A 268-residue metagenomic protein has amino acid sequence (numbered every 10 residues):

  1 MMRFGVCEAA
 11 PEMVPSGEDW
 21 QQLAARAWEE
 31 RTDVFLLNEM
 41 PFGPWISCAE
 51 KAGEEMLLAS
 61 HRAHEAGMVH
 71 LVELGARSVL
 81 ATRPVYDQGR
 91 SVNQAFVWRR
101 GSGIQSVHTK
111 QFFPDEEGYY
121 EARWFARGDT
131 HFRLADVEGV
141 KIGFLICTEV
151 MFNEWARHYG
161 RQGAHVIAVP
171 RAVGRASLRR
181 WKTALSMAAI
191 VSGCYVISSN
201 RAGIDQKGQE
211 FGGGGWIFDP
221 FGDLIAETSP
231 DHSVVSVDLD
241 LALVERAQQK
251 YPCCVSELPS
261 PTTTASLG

Functional and structural regions predicted by a protein language model:
M1-V6: Extreme N-terminal starter segment of soluble prokaryotic enzymes
E8-V14: Short polar catalytic/cofactor-binding loops
E18-G101, R175-S186, C194: Cys-nucleophile CN-hydrolase/nitrilase-fold catalytic domain and related Cys-dependent amidase chemistry that acts on
D33-V34, V140-I142, V166: Structural motif
A63-S78, M151-V234: CN hydrolase (nitrilase-like) catalytic-core segments centered on the catalytic cysteine and neighboring Lys/Glu
R83, N93-W98, R133, G215-I217 (+1 more regions): Short beta-strand scaffold segments in enzyme catalytic cores
D87-Q162, R175-T183, R246-C253: Active-site catalytic loop in hydrolytic enzyme cores
V244-G268: A conserved C-terminal secondary-structure "cap"
